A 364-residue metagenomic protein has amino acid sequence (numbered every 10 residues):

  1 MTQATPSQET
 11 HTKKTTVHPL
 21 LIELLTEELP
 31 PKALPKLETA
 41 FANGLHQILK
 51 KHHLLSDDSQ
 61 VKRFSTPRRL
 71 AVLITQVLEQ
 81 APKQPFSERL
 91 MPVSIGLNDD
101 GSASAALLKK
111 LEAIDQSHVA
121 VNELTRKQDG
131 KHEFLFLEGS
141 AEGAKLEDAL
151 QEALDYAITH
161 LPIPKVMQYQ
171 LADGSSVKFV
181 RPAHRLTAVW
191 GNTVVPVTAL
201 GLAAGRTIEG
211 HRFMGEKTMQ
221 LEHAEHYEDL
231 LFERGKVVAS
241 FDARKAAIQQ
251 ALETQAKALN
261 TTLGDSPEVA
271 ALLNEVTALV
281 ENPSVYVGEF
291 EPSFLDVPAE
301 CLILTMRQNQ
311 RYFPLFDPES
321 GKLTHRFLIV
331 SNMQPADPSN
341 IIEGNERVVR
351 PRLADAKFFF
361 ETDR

Functional and structural regions predicted by a protein language model:
T2-I303: Long, basic N-terminal domains or extensions that often function in RNA/ssDNA interaction or organelle/cellular
A183-H184, S266-R364: Catalytic nucleotidyl-transfer cores of nucleotide-processing enzymes
